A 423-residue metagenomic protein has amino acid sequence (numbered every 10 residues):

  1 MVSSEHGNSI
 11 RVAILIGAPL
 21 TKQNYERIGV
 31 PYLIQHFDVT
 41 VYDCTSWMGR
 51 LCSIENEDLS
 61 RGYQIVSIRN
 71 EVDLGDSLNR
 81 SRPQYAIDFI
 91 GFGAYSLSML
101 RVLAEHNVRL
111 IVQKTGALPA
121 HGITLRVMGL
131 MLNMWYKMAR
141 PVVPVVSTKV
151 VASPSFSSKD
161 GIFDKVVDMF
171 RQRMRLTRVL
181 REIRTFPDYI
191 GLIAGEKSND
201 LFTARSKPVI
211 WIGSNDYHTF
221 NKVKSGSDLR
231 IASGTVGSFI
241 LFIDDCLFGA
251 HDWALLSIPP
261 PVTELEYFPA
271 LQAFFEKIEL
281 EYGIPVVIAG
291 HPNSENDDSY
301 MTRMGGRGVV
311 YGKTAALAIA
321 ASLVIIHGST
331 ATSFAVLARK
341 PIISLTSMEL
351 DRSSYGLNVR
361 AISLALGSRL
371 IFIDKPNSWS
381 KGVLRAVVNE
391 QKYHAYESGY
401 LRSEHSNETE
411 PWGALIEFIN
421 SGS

Functional and structural regions predicted by a protein language model:
G7-V12: Extreme N-terminal starter segment of soluble prokaryotic enzymes
A13-H36, Y42-N221, T332: Active-site and donor-binding regions of nucleotide-sugar-utilizing enzymes
E26-R27, S67-G75, Y95-L97, Q172-R173 (+2 more regions): Well-ordered, non-membrane alpha-helical segments in soluble/globular domains
Y63-D76, W211-K222, Q272, V287-A338 (+1 more regions): Donor nucleotide-activated moiety binding/catalytic core segment of transferases that use nucleotide-activated donors
P83-I87, F239, S322-L323: Structural motif
H218-D297: Conserved catalytic-core segment of nucleotide-activated headgroup transferases in glycan assembly
R303-M304, T330-H405: Catalytic binding pocket for nucleotide-activated donors in carbohydrate/polymer assembly enzymes
L401-S423: C-terminal alpha-helical cap of glycosyltransferases
